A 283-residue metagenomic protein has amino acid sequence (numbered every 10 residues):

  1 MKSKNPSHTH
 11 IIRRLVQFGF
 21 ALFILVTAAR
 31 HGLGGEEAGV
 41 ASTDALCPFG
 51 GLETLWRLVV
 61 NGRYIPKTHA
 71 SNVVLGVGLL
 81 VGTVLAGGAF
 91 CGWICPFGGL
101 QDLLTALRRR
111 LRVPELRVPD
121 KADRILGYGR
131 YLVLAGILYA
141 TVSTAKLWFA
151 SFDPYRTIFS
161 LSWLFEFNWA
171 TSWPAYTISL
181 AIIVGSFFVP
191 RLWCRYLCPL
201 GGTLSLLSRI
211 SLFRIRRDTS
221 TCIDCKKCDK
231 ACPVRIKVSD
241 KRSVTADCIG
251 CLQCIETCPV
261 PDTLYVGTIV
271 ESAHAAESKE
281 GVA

Functional and structural regions predicted by a protein language model:
M1-A231, R235-S239, A246-D247, Q253-A283: Non-ligating segments of multi-cofactor redox enzymes
